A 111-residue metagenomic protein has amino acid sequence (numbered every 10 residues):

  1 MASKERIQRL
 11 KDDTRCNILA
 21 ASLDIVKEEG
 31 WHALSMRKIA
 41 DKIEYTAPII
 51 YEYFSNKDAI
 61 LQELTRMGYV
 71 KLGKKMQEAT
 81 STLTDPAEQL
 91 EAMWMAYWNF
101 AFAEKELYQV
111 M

Functional and structural regions predicted by a protein language model:
M1-D13: N-terminal intrinsically disordered/low-complexity leader segments
N17, A21, I25-A59, E63: Helix-turn-helix
S35, Y108-M111: Short, hydrophobic secondary-structure boundary micro-motifs
R66-G73: Short, basic, alpha-helical segments at the C-terminal edge of helix-turn-helix-like DNA-binding modules
Q77-L107: Hydrophobic alpha-helical connector segments
